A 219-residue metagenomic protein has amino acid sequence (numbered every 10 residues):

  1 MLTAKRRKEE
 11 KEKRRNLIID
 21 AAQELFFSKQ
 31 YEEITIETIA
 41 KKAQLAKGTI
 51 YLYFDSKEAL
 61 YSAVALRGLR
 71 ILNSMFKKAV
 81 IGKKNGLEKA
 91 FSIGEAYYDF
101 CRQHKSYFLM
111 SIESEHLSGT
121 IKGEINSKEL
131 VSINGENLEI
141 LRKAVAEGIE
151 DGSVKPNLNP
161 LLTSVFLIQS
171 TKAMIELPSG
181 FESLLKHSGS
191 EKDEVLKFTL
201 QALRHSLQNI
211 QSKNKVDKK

Functional and structural regions predicted by a protein language model:
M1-K29, E33-K42, A59: Basic, helix-initiating cap at the start of DNA-binding domains
M1-L2, A96-D99, E139, K143-D151 (+1 more regions): C-terminal peripheral helix-coil segments that are non-catalytic and often amphipathic
K11, I19, Y61, A65 (+6 more regions): Amphipathic, non-transmembrane alpha-helical scaffold segments
R14-Q23, I39, V64-G68, L72 (+2 more regions): Generic hydrophobic, amphipathic alpha-helix propensity
A22, A43-F54: Short hydrophobic/aromatic patch on the recognition helix
F26, T35-I36, A46-K47, K57 (+3 more regions): Amphipathic alpha-helical segments enriched in hydrophobic/aromatic and basic residues that form the DNA-contacting
A63, K78-S106, P160-L167, K218-K219: Hydrophobic alpha-helical connector segments
R102-I140, L161-L162, G189: Short secondary-structure transition hinges
